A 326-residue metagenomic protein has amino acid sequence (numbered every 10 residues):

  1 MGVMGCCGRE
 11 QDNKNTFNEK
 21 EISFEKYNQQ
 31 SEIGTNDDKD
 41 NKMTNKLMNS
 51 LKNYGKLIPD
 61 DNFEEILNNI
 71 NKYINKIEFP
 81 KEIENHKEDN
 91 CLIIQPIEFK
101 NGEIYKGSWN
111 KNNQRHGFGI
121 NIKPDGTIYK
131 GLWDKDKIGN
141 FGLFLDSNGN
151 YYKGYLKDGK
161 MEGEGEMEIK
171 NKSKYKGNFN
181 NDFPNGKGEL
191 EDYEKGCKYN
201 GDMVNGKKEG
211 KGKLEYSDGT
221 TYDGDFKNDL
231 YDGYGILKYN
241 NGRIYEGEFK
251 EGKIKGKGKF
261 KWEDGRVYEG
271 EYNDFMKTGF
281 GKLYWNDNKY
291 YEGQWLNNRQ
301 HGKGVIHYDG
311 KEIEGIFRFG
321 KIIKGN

Functional and structural regions predicted by a protein language model:
M1-N326: Intrinsically disordered, low-complexity repeat tracts enriched in Gly/Pro/Ser/Thr and acidic residues, frequently
